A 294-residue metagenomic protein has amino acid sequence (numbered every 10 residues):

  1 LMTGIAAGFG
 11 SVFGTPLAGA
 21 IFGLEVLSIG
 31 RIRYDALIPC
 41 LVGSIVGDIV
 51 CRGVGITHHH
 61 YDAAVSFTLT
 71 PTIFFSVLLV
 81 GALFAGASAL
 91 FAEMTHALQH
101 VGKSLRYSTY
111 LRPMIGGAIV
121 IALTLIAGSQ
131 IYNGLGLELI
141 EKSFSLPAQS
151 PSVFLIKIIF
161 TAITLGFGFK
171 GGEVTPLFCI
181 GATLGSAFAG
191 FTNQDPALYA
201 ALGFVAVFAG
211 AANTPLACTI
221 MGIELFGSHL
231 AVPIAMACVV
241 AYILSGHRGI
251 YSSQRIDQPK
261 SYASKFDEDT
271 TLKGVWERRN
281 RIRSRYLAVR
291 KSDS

Functional and structural regions predicted by a protein language model:
L1-S294: Alpha-helical transmembrane segments and immediately membrane-proximal extracytoplasmic
